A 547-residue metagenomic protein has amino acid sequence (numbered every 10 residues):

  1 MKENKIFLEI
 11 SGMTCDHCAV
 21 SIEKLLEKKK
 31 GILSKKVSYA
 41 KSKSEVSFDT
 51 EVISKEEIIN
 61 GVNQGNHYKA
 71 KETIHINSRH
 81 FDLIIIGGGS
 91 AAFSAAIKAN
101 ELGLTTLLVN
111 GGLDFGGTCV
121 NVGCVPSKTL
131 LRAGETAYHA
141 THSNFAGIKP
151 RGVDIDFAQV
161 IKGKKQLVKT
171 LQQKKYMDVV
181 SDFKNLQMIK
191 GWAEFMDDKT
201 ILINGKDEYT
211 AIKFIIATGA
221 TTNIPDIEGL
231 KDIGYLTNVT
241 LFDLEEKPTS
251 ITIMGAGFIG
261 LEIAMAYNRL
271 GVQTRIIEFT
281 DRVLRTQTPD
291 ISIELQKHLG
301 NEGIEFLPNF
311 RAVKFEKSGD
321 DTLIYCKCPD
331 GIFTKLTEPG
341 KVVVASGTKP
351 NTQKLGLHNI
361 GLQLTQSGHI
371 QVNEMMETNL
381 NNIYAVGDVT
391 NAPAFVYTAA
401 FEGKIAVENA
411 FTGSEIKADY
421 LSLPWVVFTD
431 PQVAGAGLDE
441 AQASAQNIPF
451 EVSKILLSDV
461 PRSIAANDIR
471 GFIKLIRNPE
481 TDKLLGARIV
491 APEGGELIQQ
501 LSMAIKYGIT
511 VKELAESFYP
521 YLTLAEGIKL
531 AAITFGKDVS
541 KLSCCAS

Functional and structural regions predicted by a protein language model:
M1-I84: Flexible metal-binding regulatory segments at protein termini and peripheral loops
N77-G89, K247-G257: Beta1/beta-strand and adjacent pyrophosphate-binding region of the FAD-binding site in flavoprotein oxidoreductases
R79-H80, S90, I97-L104, N110-K247 (+7 more regions): Glycine-rich flavin
I84-A91, A95-L113, T118, V125 (+4 more regions): Flexible, glycine-rich terminal cap/loop adjacent to redox cofactors in electron-transfer oxidoreductases
I84-I86, A193, Y209-G219, I253-M254 (+3 more regions): Short hydrophobic core segments
C124, T218-Q273, I277, E302-F306 (+3 more regions): Glycine-rich dinucleotide-binding loop and its adjacent helix/turn
P150-R151, L186-K190, E194-I203, G271-E374 (+4 more regions): A Rossmann-like FAD-binding core segment of flavoenzymes
K231-K247, T337, K341-S414, E496: FAD-site-proximal beta/loop scaffold in flavoenzymes
